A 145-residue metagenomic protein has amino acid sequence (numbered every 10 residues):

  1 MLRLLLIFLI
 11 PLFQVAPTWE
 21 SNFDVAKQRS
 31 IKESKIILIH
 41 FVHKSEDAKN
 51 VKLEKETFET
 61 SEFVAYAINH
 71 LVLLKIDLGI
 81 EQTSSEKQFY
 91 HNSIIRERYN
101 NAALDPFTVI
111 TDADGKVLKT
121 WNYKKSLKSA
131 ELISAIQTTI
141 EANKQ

Functional and structural regions predicted by a protein language model:
M1-R3, S34, L104: Short loop/turn motifs at secondary-structure junctions
R3-F13: Sec-dependent N-terminal signal peptides
I10-P11, K44-A48, L78-T83: N-terminal start-of-chain detector that recognizes signal peptides and the immediate post-cleavage beginning
F13-A16, H70: Right-handed parallel beta-helix/beta-solenoid
V15-E33, T139-Q145: N-terminal leader/targeting and pre-domain segments
V15-P17, N50-K52, S84-K87: Short, flexible loop segments at the rims of nucleotide/cofactor-binding pockets, characterized by
F23-K27, F58-K124, K128-T139: Thioredoxin-like thiol-disulfide oxidoreductase module
V25-E59, F63: Local sequence-structure signature of Cys/Sec-based thiol-disulfide redox active-site neighborhoods
